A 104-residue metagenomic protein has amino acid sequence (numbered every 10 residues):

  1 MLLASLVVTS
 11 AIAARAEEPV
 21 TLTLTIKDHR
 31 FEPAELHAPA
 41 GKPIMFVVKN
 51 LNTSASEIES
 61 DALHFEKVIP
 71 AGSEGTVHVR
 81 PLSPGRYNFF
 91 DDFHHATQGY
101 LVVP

Functional and structural regions predicted by a protein language model:
M1-S10: Bacterial N-terminal signal peptides
I12-A16: Sec/Tat signal peptide C-region and signal peptidase I cleavage site
E18-G41: N-terminal edge beta-strand
E18-T23, I69-P104: Extracellular/periplasmic metallocenter environments
L24, F46, I58: Divalent metal-coordination and catalytic microenvironments
K27-A34, S60-H64, G72-V77: N-terminal post-signal-peptidase region of extra-cytosolic proteins
A34-N52, E74-L82, R86-F90: Beta-strand cores of secreted/periplasmic/IMS beta-sandwich domains, seen most often in copper-related folds
L51-A71, G99-V102: Histidine- and aromatic-enriched segments that form or immediately flank copper-ligand environments
